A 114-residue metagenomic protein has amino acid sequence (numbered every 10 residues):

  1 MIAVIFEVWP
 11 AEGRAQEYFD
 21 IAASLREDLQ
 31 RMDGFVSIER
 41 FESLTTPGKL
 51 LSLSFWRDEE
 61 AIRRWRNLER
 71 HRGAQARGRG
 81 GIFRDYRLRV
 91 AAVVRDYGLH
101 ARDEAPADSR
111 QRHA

Functional and structural regions predicted by a protein language model:
M1-L50, E59-N67, F83-A114: Short S/T/G/P-rich N-terminal loop/turn motif that feeds into the first structured element of a domain
A74, G78: Conserved short loop/helix modules at catalytic or binding sites in compact beta-alpha or helix-hairpin-helix contexts
